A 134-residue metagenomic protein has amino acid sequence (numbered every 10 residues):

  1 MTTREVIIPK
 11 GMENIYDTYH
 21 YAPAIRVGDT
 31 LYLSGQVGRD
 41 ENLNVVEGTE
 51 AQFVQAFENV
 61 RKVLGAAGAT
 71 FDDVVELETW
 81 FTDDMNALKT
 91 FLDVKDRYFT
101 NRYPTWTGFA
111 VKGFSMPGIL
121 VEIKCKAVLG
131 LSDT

Functional and structural regions predicted by a protein language model:
M1-E58, K62-V75, F81-T134: N-terminal presequence-like segments and the immediate start of the first folded domain
